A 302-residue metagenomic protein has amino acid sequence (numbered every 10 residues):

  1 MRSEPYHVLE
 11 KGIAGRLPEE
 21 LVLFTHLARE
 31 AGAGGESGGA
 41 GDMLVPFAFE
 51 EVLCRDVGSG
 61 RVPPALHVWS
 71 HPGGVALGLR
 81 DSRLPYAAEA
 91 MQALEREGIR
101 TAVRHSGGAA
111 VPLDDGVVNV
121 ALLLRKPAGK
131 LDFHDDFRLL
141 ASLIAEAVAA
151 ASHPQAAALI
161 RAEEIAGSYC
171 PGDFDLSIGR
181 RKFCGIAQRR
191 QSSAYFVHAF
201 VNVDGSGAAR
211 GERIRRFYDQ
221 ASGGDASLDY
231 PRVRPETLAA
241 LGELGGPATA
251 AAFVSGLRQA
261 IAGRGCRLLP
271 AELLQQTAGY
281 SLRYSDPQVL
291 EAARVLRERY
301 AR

Functional and structural regions predicted by a protein language model:
M1-L131: N-terminal lobe of the biotin/lipoate ligase/transferase fold
V52, E89, L139-E146, A252-Q259: Long, highly charged amphipathic alpha-helices
V117-A166: Contiguous, small/hydrophobic- and glycine-enriched helical/loop subdomains that border and often "cap" functional
L131-D136, C184-F196: Helical (often loop-to-helix) elements that flank the catalytic cores of nucleotide-handling enzymes
V148-A151, A156, K182, S193-R302: Long, positively charged amphipathic alpha-helical accessory segments at protein N-termini or as interdomain linkers
I160-K182: Beta-rich nucleic-acid/ligand-interaction surfaces
L176-I178, A187-R190, V201: Short beta-strand elements
